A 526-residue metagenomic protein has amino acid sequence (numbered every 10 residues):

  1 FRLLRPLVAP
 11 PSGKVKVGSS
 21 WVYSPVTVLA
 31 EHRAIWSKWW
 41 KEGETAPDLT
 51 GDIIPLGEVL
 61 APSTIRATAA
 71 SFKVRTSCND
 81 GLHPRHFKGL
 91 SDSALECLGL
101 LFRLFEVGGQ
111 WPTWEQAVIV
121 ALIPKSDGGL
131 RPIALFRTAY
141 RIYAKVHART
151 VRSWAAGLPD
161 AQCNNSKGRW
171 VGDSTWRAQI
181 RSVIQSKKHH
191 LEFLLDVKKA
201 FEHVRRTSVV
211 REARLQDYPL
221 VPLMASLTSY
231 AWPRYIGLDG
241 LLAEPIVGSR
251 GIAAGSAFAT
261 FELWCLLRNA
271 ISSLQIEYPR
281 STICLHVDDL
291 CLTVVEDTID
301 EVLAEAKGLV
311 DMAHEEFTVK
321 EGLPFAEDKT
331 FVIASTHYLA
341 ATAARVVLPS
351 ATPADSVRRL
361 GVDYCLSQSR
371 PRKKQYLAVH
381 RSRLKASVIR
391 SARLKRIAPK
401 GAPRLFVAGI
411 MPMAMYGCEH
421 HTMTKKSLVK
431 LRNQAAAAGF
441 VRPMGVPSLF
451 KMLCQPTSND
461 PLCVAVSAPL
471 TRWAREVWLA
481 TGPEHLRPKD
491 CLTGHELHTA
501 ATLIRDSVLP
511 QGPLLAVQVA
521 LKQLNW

Functional and structural regions predicted by a protein language model:
F1-L56, R66, A480-W526: Non-catalytic, polymerase-adjacent accessory regions of viral genome-replication enzymes
L4, V8, V15, S20-V22 (+6 more regions): Conserved pre-catalytic core of RNA-dependent polymerases
W36, T68, K73-H86, R131-A134 (+9 more regions): Short, conserved catalytic/metal-binding micro-motifs enriched in Asp/Glu and His
P62-R66, E96-E106, S174-I184, D300-E321 (+1 more regions): Inter-domain linker/hinge segments that demarcate the starts of reverse transcriptase and RNase H-type modules
C78, A117-V120, R131, L191-F201 (+5 more regions): Catalytic palm active-site di-aspartate
E277-P279, C284, L348-T422: Basic, alpha-helical interaction scaffolds
G308-D311, L323-S356: Short, conserved micro-motifs composed of acidic
P403-V407, P412, C418, S427-W526: Extended C-terminal regions of large enzymes
